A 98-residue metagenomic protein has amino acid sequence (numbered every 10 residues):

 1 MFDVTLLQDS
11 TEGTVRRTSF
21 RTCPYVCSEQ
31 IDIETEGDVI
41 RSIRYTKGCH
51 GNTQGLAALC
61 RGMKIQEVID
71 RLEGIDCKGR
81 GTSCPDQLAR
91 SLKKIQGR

Functional and structural regions predicted by a protein language model:
M1-E36: Structured beta-strand/loop patches that form or line metal/cofactor-binding pockets in enzymes
T22-Q30, T35-R98: Active-site- and interface-proximal helix/loop "cap" or "latch" segments in soluble metabolic and energy-transducing
